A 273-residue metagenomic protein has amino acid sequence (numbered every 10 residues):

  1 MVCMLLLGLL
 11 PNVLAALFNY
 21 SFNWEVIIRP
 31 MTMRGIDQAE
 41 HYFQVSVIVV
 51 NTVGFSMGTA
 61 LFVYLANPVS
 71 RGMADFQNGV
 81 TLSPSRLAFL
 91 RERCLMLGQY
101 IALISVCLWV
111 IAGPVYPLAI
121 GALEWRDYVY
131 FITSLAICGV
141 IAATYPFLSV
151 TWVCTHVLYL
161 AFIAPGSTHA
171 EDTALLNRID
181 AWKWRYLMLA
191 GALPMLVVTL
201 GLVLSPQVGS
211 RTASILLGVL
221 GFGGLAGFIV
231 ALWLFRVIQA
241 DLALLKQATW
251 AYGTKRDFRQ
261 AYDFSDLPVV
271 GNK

Functional and structural regions predicted by a protein language model:
M1-F222: N-terminal sensory and localization modules of signal-transduction and trafficking proteins
N78-F89, S167, G253-G271: Solvent-exposed, non-transmembrane helices and loops of integral membrane proteins
A119, Y252-G253: Hydrophobic residues in alpha-helical segments
H169, G223, G227, A243-K246: Sparse, context-dependent recognition of short Cys/His-centered cofactor- or disulfide-binding micro-motifs
L187, G223-Q239: Cytosolic-side ends of inner-membrane transmembrane helices, especially those that anchor bacterial signal-transduction
W233-Y252, R259-K273: HAMP signal relay modules and closely related sensory coiled-coil linkers that couple transmembrane inputs to cytosolic
